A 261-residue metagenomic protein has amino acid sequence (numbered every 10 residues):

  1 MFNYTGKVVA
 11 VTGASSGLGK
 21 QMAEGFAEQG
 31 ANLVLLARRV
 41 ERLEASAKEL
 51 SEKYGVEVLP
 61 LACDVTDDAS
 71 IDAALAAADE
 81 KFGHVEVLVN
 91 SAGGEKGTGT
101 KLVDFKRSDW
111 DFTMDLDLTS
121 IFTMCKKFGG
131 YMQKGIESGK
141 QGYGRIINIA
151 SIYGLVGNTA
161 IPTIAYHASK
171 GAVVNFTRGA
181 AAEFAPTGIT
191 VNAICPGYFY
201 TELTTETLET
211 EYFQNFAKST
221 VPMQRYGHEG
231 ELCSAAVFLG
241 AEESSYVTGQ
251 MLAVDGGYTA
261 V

Functional and structural regions predicted by a protein language model:
N3, G99, A236-V237, T248-V261: Short C-terminal tail/terminal secondary-structure segment of NAD(P)H-dependent dehydrogenase/reductase domains
V8, S15-S16: Conserved glycine-rich cofactor-binding loop
G99-L102, K106-M114, A217: Substrate-binding pocket helix/loop in short-chain dehydrogenase/reductase
C125, S169, T177: Active-site helix of classical SDR
G130, A182-E183, S245: Alpha-helical segment proximal to the catalytic Tyr-Lys
S151: Residue(s) in the substrate-gating loop at a strand-loop-helix junction that position the organic substrate next
A185, T190, V247-G249: Short, small/polar-rich loop/turn modules that mediate ligand/substrate recognition or access, typified
